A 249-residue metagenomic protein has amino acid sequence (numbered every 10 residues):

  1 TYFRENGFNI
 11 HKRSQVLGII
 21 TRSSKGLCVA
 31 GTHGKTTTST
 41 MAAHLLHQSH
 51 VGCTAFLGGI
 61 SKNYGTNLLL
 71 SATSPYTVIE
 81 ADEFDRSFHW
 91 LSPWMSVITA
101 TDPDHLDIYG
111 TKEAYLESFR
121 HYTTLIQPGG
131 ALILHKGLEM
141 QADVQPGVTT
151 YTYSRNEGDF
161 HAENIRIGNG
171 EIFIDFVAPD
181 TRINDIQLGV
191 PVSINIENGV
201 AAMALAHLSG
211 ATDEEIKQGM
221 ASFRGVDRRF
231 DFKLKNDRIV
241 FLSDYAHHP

Functional and structural regions predicted by a protein language model:
Y2-K136, M140-T149, V200, A206-H207: Phosphate-binding loop of NTP-binding sites
Y109-L116, P146-P249: Adenine nucleotide phosphate-binding catalytic loops in nucleotide-utilizing enzymes
